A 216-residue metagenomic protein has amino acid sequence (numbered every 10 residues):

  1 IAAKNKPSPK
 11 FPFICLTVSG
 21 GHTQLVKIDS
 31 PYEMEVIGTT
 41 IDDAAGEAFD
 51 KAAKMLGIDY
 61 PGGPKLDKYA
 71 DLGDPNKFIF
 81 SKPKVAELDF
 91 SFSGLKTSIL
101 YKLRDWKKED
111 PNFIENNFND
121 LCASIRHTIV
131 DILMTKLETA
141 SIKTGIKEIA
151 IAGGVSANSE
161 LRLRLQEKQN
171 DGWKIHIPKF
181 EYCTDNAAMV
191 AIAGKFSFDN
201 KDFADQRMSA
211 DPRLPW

Functional and structural regions predicted by a protein language model:
I1, C15, T23-K27: Short beta-strand scaffold segments in enzyme catalytic cores
I1-F13, A193: Conserved phosphate-binding catalytic cores of ATP/NTP-utilizing and phosphoryl-transfer enzymes
P7, D29-D74, K96-D105: Glycine-rich phosphate-binding loop plus the immediately following alpha-helix
F13-T17, A150: Short glycine-aspartate micro-motif
K68-I149, N158-E167, W173, F198-K201: A contiguous, well-structured pocket-lining segment that forms one wall/lid of small-molecule binding clefts in soluble
I149, Q166-V190: Conserved phosphate-binding/catalytic loops in two-lobed NTP-binding clefts
N200-W216: Acidic, glycine/GT-rich loop-and beta-edge segments that sit at the periphery of enzyme/chaperone cores
